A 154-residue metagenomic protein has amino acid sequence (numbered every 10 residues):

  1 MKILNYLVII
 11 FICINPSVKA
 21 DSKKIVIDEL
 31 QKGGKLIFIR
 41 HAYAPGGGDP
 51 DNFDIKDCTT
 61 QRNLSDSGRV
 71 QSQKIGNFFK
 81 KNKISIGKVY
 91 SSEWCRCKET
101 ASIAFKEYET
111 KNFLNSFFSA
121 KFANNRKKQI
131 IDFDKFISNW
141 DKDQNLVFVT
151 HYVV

Functional and structural regions predicted by a protein language model:
K2-I9: Sec-dependent signal peptide recognition, specifically the positively charged N-region followed immediately by
I3, I84-S85, K142: Short loop/turn motifs at secondary-structure junctions
F11-I14: Repetitive helical segments and hydrophobic/amphipathic motifs
P16-A20: Sec/Tat signal peptide C-region and signal peptidase I cleavage site
D21-K121: Active-site-proximal alpha-helix that buttresses catalytic centers in soluble enzyme cores
I75, D132-F133: A general structural detector for well-ordered alpha-helical segments in enzyme core domains, enriched
F122-I130: Short, surface-exposed amphipathic charged segments that create phosphate/polyanion-binding patches used for binding
D134-V154: Active-site-adjacent alpha-helix immediately C-terminal to a catalytic or transition-state-stabilizing loop
